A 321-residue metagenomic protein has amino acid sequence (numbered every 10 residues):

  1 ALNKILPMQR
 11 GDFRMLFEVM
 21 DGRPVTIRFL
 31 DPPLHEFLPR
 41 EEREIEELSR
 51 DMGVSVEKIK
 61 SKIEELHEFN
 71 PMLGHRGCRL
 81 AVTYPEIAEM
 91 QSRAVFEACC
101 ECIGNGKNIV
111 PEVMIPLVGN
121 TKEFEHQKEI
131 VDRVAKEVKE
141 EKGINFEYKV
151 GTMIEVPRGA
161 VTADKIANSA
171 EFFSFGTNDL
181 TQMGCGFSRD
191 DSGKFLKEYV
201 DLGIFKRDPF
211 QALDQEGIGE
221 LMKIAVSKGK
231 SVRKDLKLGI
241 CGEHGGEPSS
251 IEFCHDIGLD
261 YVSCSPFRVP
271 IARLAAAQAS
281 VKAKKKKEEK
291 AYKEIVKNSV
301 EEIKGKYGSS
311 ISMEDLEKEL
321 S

Functional and structural regions predicted by a protein language model:
A1-Y292: Conserved alpha/beta-domain cores
A272, E317-L320: A short, charged, Gly/Pro-tolerant segment at domain boundaries
K293, K297-V300, K304, G308 (+2 more regions): Residue-level detector of alpha-helical secondary structure
